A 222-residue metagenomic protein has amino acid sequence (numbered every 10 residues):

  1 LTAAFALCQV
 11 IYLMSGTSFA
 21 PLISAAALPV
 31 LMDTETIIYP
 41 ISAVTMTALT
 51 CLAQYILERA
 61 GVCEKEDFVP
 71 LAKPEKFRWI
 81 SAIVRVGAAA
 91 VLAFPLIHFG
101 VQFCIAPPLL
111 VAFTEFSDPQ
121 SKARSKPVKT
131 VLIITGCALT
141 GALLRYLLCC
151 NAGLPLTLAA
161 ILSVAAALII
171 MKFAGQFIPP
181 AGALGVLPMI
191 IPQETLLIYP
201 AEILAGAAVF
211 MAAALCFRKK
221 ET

Functional and structural regions predicted by a protein language model:
L1-T2, M32-A165, I169-A174, I191-T222: Alpha-helical transmembrane segments and their membrane-interface boundaries that form or gate the permeation pathway
T2-M14: Alpha-helical transmembrane segments of integral membrane proteins, especially early/N-terminal helices
A3, S18-A27, P40-A43, F177-V186 (+1 more regions): Hydrophobic alpha-helical membrane segments of integral membrane proteins
I11-L22, S121-K129, I170-A181: Membrane-helix interface "capping/anchor" motifs
S15, S24-L31, G141-R145, A183-I190: Generic transmembrane alpha-helix signature in multi-pass membrane proteins, especially transporters/channels
